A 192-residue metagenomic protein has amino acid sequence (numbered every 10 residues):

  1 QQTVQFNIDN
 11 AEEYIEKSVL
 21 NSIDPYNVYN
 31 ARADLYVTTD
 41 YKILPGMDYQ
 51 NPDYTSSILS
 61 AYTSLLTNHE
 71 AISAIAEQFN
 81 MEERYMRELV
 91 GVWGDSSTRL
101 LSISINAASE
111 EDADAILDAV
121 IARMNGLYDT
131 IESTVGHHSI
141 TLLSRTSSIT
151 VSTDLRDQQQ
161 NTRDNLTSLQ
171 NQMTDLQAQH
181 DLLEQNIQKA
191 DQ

Functional and structural regions predicted by a protein language model:
Q1-L20, Y26-D191: Soluble oligomerization/assembly scaffold segments of membrane-associated complexes
